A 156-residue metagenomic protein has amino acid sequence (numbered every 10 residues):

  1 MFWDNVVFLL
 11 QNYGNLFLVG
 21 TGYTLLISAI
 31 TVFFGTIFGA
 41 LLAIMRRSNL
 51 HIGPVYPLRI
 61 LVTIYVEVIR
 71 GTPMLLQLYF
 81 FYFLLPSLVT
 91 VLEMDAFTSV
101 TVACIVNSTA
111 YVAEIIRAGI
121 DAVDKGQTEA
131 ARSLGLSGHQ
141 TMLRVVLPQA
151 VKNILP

Functional and structural regions predicted by a protein language model:
M1-P156: Transmembrane alpha-helices and adjacent helix-loop boundaries
